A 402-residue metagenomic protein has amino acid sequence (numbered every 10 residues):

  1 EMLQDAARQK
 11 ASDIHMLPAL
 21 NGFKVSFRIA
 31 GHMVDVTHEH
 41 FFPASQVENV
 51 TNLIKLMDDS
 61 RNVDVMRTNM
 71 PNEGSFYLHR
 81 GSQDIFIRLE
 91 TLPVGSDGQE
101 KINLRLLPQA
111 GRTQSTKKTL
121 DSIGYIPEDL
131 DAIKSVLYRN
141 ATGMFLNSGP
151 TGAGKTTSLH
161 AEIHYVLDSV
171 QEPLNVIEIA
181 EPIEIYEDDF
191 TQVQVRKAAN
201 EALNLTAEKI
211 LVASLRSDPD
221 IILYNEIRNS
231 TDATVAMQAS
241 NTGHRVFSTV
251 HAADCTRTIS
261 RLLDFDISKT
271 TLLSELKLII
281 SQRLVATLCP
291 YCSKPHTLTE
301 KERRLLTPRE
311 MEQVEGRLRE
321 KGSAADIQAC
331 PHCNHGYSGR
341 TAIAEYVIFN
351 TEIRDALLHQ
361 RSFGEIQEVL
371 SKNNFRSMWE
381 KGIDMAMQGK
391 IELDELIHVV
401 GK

Functional and structural regions predicted by a protein language model:
E1-A153, T157-S158, I383-K402: N-terminal "pre-motor" subdomain/linker immediately upstream of P-loop NTPase catalytic cores
E1-Q4, E48, N52-L56, D131-S135 (+16 more regions): Solvent-exposed alpha-helical segments within well-ordered globular domains of core cellular machineries
D5, Q9, L53-D64, L92-V94 (+19 more regions): Conserved, well-folded catalytic cores of nucleic-acid-processing and energy-transducing macromolecular machines
I14, I87, V136-L137, E181 (+6 more regions): Residue-level signature of catalytic and energy-coupling elements of molecular machines, predominantly ATP/GTP-dependent
L20-G22, M33, Q83-D84, L92-S96 (+11 more regions): Conserved nucleotide-binding/hydrolysis micro-motifs of P-loop NTPases
D121-S135, R309-K402: NTP-binding/hydrolysis catalytic cores, primarily Walker-type P-loop NTPases
G143-N147, H160-A286: Switch/coupling sub-region of P-loop NTPases
A252-T351: Cys/His-rich Zn2+-binding cysteine-cluster or related metal-binding knuckle/ribbon modules and their
